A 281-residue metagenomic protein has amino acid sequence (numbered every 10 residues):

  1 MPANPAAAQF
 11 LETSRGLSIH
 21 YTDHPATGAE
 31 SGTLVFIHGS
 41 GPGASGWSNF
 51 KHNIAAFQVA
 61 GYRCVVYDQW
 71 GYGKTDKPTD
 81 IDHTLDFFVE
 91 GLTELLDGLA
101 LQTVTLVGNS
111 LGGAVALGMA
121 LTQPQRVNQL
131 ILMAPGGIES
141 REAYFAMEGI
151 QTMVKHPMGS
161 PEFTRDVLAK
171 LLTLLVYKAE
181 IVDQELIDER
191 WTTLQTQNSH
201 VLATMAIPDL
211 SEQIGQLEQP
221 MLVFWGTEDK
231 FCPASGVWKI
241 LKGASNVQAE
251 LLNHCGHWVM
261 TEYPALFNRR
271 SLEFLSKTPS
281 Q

Functional and structural regions predicted by a protein language model:
M1-I37, S45, V59-Y62, S276-Q281: Alpha/beta-hydrolase fold catalytic core
T22, K51-A55, V59, V66-V107 (+1 more regions): Active-site loop/oxyanion-hole signature of alpha/beta-hydrolase fold enzymes
G41-I54: The serine-hydrolase catalytic nucleophile loop
G108, G112, A116: Gly/Ala-rich beta-loop-alpha elbow adjacent to hydrolase catalytic centers
L117, L121, N128-S160: Flexible "cap/lid" loop of the alpha/beta hydrolase fold
A146, P161-Q219: Conserved alpha/beta-hydrolase catalytic His-Asp/Glu region
Q216-C255, R269: Conserved loop-alpha-helix segment in the C-terminal half of the alpha/beta-hydrolase fold that carries the catalytic
V247-Q281: Catalytic active-site module of serine/aspartate enzymes centered on a nucleophile-bearing elbow/loop
